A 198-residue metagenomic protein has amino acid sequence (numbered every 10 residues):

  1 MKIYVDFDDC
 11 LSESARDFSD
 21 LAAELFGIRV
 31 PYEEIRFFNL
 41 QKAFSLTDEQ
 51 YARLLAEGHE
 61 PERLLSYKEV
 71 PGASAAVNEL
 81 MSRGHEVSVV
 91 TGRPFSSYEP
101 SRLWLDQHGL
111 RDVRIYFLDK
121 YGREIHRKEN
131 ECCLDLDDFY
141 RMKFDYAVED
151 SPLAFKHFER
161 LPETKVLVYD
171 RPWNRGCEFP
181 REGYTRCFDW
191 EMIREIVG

Functional and structural regions predicted by a protein language model:
M1-Y51: Active-site neighborhood of HAD-like aspartate-dependent phosphohydrolases
A43-E60, R114: Short, basic/glycine-rich phosphate-binding loops at helix/coil junctions that contact nucleotide phosphates
E60-V89, P94-S101: Short, acidic loop-to-helix structural element flanking the phosphoryl-transfer center in phosphate-processing enzymes
F95-V148, P152-E159: Substrate-recognition "cap/lid" segment bordering the active-site pocket of phosphatases
Q107-L118, K143, F179-G198: Structural recognition of alpha->loop->beta junctions
R123-K128, R175-E182, I196: Short, charged, surface-exposed secondary-structure boundary motifs
K143-F188: Acidic, Mg2+-coordinating phosphoryl-transfer loop and its flanking beta/alpha structural elements, shared across
